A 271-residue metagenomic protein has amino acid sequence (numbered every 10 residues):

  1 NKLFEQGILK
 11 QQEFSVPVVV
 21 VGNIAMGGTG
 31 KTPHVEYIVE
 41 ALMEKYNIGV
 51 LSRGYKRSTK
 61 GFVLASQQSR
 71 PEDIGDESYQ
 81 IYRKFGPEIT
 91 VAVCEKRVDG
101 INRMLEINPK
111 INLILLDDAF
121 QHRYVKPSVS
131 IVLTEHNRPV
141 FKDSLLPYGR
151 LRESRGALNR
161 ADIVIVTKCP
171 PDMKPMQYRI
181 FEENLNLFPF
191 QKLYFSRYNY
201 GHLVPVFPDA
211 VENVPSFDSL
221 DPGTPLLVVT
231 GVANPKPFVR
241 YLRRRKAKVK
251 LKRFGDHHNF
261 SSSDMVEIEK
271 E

Functional and structural regions predicted by a protein language model:
N1-V16, S262-K270: N-terminal leader/targeting and accessory segments in enzymes
E5-Q67, P170-D172: Walker A (P-loop) phosphate-binding motif
S15, K45, E88-I89, K110 (+3 more regions): A generic structural signal for alpha->beta connector loops
Y37, A41, D117, Y241: Rossmann-fold NAD(P)-dependent oxidoreductase module
G49-L51, V132, P225-V229: Conserved beta-strand elements of the Class I
G54-P189: Phosphate/Mg2+-binding loops and adjacent switch elements in nucleotide/diphosphate-handling enzyme cores
P139-E271: C-terminal accessory "lid"/substrate-recognition subdomains
